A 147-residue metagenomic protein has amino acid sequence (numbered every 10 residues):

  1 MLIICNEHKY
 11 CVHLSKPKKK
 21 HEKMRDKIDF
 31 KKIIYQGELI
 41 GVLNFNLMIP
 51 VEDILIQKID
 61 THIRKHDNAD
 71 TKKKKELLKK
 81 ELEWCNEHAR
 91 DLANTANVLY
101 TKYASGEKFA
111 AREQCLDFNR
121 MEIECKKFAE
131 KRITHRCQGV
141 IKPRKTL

Functional and structural regions predicted by a protein language model:
L2-I3, L99: Generic structural signal for bulky hydrophobic/aromatic residues embedded in well-ordered secondary structure
I3-G41: Compact nucleic-acid interaction/catalytic patches
K32-L147: C-terminal terminal-subdomain/extension
